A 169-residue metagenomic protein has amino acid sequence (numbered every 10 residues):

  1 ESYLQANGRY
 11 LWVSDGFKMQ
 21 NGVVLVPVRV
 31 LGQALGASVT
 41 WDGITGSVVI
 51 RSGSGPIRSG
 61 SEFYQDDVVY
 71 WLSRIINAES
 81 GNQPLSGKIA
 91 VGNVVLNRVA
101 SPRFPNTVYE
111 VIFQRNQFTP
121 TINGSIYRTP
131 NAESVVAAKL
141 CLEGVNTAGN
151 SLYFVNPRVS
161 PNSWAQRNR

Functional and structural regions predicted by a protein language model:
E1-S73: Primary recognition of N-terminal secretory signal peptides and signal-anchoring hydrophobic helices
R58-R169: Bacterial extracytoplasmic/cell-wall-associated proteins, especially those involved in peptidoglycan
